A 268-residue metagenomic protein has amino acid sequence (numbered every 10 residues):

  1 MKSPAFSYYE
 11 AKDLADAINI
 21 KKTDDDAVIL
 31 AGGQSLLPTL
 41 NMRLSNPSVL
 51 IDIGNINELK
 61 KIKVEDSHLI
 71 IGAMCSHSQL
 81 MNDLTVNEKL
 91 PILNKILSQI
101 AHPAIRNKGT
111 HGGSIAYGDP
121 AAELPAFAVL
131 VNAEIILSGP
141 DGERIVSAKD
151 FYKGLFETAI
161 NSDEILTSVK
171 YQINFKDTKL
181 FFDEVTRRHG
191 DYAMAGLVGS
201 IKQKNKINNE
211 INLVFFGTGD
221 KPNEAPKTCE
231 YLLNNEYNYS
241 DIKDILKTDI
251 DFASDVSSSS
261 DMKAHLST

Functional and structural regions predicted by a protein language model:
M1-T268: C-terminal structural segment of proteins
